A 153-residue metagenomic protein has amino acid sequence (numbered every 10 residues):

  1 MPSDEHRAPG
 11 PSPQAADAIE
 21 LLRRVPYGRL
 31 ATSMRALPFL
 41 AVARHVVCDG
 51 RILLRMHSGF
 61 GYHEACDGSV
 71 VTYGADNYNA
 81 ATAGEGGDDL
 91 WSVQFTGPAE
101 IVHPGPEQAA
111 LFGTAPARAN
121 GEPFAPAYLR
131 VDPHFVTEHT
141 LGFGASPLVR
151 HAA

Functional and structural regions predicted by a protein language model:
M1-R23: Extreme N-terminal tail/first-helix region
P2-P9, D76-A153: Charged, gly/pro-rich active-site loop segments
Q14-E20, S33-V42, G68-N77, N120-G121: Short N-terminal helix-initiation segments at or just after the protein's N-terminus
V25, L40, V47-D49, C66-V70 (+2 more regions): Short connector loops at helix/strand junctions that flank enzyme active sites, especially segments positioning acidic
V25-H57, Y73: Short beta-strand segments
Y27-G28, V71, A117, T137: A general structural signal for well-ordered secondary-structure junctions
L54-T82: Helix-adjacent hinge/juxtasegments
